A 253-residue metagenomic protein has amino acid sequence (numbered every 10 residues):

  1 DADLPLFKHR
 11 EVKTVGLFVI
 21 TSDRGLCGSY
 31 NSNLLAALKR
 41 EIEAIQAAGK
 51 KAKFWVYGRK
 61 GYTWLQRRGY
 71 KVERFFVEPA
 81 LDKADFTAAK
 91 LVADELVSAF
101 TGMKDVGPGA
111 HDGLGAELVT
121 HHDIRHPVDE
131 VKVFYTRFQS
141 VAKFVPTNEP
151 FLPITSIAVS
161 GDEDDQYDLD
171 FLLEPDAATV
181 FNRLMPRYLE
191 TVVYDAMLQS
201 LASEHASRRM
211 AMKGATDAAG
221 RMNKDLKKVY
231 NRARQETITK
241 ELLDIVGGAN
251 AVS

Functional and structural regions predicted by a protein language model:
D1-S253: C-terminal beta-strand-loop-alpha-helix "lid" module of Rossmann-like NAD(P)-dependent dehydrogenases
